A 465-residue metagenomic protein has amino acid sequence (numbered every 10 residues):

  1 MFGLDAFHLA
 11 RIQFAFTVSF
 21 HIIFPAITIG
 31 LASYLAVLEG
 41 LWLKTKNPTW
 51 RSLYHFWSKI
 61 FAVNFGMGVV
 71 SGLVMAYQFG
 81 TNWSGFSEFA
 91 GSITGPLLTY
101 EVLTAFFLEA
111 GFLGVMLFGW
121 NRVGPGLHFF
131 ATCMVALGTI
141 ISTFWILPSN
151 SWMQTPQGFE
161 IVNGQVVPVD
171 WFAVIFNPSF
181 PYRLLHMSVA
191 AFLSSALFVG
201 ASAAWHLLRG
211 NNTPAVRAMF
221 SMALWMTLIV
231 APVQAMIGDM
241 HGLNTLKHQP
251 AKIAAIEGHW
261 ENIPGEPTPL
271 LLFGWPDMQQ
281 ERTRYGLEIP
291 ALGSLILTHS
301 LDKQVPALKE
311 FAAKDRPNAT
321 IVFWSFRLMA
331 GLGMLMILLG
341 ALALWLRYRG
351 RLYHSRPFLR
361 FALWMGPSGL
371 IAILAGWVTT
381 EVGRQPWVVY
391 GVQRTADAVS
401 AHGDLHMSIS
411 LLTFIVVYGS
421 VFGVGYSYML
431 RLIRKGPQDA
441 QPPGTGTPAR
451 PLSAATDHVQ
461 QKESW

Functional and structural regions predicted by a protein language model:
M1-W465: Polytopic transmembrane helical bundles with strong interfacial aromatic enrichment
